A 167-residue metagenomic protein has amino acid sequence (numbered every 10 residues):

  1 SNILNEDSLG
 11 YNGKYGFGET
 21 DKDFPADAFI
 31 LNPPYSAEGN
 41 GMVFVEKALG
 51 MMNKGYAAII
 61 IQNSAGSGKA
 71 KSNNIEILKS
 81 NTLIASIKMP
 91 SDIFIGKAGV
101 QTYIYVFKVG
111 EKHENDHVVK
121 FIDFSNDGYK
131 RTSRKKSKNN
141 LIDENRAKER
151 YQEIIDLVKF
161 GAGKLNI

Functional and structural regions predicted by a protein language model:
N2-S8: Conserved SAM-binding strand-loop segment of SAM-dependent methyltransferases
Y11-I167: A conserved structural/catalytic subdomain of Rossmann-like adenosyl-cofactor enzymes
